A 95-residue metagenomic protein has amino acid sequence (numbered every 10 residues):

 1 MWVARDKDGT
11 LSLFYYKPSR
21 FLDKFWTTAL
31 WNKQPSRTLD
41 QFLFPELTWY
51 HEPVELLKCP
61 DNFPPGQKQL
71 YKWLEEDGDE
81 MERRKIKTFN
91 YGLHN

Functional and structural regions predicted by a protein language model:
M1-K7: A short beta-strand micro-motif
A4, L13-F14, L30: Short beta-strand element of the conserved SAM-dependent methyltransferase core
K7-G9, K87: Short helix-onset patch at the extreme N-terminus, typifying the N->h transition of secretory signal peptides
T10-F21: Short, surface-exposed terminal/edge motifs of secreted or surface/virion proteins that either
D23-F25: Surface-exposed loop/edge segments in extracytoplasmic proteins
T27-N95: Low-complexity intrinsically disordered segments
